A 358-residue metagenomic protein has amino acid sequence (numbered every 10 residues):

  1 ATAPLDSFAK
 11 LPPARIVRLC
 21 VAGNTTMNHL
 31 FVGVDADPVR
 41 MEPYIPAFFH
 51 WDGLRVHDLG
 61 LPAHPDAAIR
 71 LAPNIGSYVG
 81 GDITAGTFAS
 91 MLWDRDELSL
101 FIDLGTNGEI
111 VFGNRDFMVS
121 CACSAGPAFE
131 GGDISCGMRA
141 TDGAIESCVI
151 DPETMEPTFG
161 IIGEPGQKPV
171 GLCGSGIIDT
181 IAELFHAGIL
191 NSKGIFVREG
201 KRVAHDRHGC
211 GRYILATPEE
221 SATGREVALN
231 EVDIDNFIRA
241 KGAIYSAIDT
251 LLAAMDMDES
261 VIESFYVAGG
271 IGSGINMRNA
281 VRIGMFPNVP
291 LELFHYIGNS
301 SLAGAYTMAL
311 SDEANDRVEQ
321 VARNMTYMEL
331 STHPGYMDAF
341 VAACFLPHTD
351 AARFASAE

Functional and structural regions predicted by a protein language model:
A1-L19, N24-L100, L229, D233-N236 (+1 more regions): Nucleotide/phosphate-binding catalytic cleft detector across ATP-hydrolyzing and phosphate-transferring enzymes
L11-N24, I181, S260-G269: Short glycine-rich phosphate-binding loop at a beta-alpha junction
N24-P38, G209, M257, G269-P290 (+1 more regions): Short glycine/threonine-rich loop-to-helix capping motif typified by GTGT followed within a few residues by an Asp-Pro
P38-W51, A85, M91-G176, N276-G298: Glycine-rich phosphate-binding loop of actin/hexokinase-like ATP-binding domains
P62, P73-A89, I238-G242, F294-E329: Glycine-rich phosphate-binding/hydrolytic loop that grips phosphoryl groups
E97-S99, M155, K241, M255-S260 (+3 more regions): Non-transmembrane, aqueous-exposed alpha-helical and coiled segments at domain scale
N114-D116, C123, M257-A322: Catalytic phosphate/nucleotide-handling subdomain of diverse soluble enzymes
F185-A254: A contiguous, well-structured pocket-lining segment that forms one wall/lid of small-molecule binding clefts in soluble
